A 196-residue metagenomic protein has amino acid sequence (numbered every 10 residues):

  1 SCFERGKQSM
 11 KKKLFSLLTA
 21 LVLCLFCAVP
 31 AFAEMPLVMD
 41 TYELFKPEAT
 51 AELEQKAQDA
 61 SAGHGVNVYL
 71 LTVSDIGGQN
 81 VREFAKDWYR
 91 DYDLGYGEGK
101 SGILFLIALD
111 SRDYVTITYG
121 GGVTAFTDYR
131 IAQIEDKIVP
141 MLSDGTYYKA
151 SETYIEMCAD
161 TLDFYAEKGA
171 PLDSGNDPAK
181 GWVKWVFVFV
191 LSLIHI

Functional and structural regions predicted by a protein language model:
S1-S9: Short, Lys/Arg-enriched N-terminal segments with co-localized hydrophobic residues within the first ~10-30 amino acids
G6-K7, A28, E34: Selective for proline/serine-rich intrinsically disordered segments in cytosolic/nuclear regulatory regions
S9-L18: Bacterial N-terminal signal peptides that target proteins for export
L18-A28: Bacterial N-terminal signal peptides
A20, V188-S192: Alpha-helical transmembrane segments of integral membrane proteins
F32-F189: Folded, non-transmembrane soluble domains that reside on the lumenal/extracytoplasmic side of membranes
I194-I196: Conserved small/polar residues in nucleotide/adenosyl-binding loops
